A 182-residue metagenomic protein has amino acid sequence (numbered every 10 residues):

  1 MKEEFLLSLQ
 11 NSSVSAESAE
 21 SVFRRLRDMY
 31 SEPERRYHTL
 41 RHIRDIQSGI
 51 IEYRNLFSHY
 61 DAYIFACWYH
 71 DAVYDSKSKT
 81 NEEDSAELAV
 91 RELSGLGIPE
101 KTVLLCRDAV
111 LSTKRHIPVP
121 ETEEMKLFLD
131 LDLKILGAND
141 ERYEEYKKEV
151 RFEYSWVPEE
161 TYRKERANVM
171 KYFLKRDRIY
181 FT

Functional and structural regions predicted by a protein language model:
M1-S12, A16-R24: Hydrophobic, proline/glycine-rich low-complexity stretches
M1-S8, S31-H38, G49-H59, Y69 (+2 more regions): Divalent metal-dependent phosphate-bond-processing catalytic cores, especially two-metal-ion Mg2+/Mn2+ enzymes that act
A19-R27, L40, D61-I64, V103-L111: Short, well-structured alpha-helical segments
R27, Q47-I51, V90: Amphipathic, well-packed alpha-helical segments that form the structural scaffold of globular domains
M29, S85-P118: Histidine- and acidic-residue-rich, metal-dependent catalytic cores
E32-D45, Y74-E87: Active-site metal-coordination segments of metallo-dependent hydrolases
I46, D61-S76, S85, C106-K114: His-Asp-centered metal-binding catalytic motifs of divalent-metal-dependent phosphohydrolases/nucleases
S58-A62, K79-N81, I98-T102: Short, flexible active-site-proximal loops enriched in glycine and acidic residues
